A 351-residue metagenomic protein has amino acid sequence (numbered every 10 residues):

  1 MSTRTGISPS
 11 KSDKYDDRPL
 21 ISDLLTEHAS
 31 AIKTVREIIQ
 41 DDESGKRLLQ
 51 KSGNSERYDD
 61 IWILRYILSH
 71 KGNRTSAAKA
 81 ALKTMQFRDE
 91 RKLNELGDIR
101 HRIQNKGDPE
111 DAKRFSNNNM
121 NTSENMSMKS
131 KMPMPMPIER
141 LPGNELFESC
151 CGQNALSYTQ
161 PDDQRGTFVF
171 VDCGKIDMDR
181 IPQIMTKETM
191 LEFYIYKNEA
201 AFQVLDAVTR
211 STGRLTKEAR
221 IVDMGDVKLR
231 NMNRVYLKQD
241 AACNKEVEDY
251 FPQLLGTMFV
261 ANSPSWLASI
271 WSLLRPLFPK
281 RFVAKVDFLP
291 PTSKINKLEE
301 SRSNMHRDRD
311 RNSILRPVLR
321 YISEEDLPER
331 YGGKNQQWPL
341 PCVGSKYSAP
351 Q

Functional and structural regions predicted by a protein language model:
M1-Q351: Basic, amphipathic alpha-helical/coil surface patches used to engage anionic, phosphate-bearing ligands and membranes
